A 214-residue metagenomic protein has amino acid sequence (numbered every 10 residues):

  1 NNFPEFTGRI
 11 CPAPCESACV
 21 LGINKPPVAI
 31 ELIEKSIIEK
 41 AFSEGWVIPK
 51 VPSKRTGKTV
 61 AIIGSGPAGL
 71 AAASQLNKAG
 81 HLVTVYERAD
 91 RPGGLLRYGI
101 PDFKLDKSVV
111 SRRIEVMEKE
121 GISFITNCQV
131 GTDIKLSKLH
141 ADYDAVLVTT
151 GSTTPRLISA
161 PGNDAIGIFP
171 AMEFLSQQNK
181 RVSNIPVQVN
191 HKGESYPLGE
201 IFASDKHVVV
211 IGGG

Functional and structural regions predicted by a protein language model:
N1-A13, W46-I63, A68, R97-Y98 (+2 more regions): Ferredoxin-like iron-sulfur electron-transfer modules
N1-R9, A13, N24-K54, Q178-V182: Ferredoxin-type iron-sulfur electron-transfer modules in oxidoreductases and energy-metabolism complexes
C11-K25, Y143-T149: Hydrophobic or amphipathic alpha-helical targeting/insertion segments
I23, P27-E31, I62-V130, R156-S159 (+1 more regions): Beta1-alpha1 glycine-rich phosphate/pyrophosphate-binding loop at the start of Rossmann-like nucleotide-binding domains
I63-Y86, I125-K135, H140, T154-L157 (+1 more regions): Rossmann-like dinucleotide/flavin-binding elements
P101-L105, Y143, D164-I166: Short, hinge-like loop/turn segments at secondary-structure boundaries
V148-T149, P170, V210: Redox-cofactor binding/interface segments in oxidoreductases and associated redox assembly factors
T150-D164: Flavin (primarily FAD) binding-site architecture
